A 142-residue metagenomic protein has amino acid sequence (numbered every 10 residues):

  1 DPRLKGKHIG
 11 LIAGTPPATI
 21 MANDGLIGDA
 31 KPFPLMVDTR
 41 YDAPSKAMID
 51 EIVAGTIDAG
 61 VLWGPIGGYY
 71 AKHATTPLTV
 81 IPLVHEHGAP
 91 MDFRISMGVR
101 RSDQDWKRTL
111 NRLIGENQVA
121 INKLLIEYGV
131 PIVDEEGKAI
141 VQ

Functional and structural regions predicted by a protein language model:
D1-Q142: Proline/Glycine/Serine-rich low-complexity intrinsically disordered segments that serve as flexible stalks/linkers
